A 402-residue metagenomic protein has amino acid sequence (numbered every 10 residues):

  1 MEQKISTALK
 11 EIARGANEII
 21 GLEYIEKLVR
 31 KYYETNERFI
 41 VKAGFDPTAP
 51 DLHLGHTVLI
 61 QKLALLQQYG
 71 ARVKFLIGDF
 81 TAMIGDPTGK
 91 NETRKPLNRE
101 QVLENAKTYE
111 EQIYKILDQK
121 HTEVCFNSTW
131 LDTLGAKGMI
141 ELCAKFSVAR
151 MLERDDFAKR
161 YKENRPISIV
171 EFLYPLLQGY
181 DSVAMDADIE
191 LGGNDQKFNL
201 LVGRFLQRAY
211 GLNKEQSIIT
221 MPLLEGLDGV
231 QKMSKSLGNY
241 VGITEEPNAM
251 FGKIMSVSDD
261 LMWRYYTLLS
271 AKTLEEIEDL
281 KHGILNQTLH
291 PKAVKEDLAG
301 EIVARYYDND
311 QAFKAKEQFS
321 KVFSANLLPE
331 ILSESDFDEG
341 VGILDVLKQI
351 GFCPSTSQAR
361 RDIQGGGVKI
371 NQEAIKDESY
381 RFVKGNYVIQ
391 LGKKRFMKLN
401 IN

Functional and structural regions predicted by a protein language model:
M1-K42: Positively charged, low-complexity intrinsically disordered leader regions
A16, N98-T220, E225, G229: Divalent-metal (Mg2+/Mn2+/Ca2+)-assisted nucleotide/phosphate chemistry catalytic cores
K27-P87, L191-K197: N-terminal catalytic cores of NTP/NDP-binding nucleotidyl/phosphoryl-transfer enzymes
N36-F45, V73, Y174-A184, P291-V294: Short, hydrophobic/aliphatic alpha-helical segments
I84-G89, G135-K137: Short, conserved acidic/polar surface loops in the N-terminal third of protein domains
P87-L103: A charged helix-plus-loop insertion that forms the helical arch/lid used to bind and gate nucleic-acid substrates
K90-K95, E141-A144, L237: Short, hinge-like loop/turn segments at secondary-structure boundaries
F198, L206-N402: Conserved nucleotide- and phosphate/pyrophosphate-binding catalytic cores in adenylate/nucleotidyl-handling enzymes
